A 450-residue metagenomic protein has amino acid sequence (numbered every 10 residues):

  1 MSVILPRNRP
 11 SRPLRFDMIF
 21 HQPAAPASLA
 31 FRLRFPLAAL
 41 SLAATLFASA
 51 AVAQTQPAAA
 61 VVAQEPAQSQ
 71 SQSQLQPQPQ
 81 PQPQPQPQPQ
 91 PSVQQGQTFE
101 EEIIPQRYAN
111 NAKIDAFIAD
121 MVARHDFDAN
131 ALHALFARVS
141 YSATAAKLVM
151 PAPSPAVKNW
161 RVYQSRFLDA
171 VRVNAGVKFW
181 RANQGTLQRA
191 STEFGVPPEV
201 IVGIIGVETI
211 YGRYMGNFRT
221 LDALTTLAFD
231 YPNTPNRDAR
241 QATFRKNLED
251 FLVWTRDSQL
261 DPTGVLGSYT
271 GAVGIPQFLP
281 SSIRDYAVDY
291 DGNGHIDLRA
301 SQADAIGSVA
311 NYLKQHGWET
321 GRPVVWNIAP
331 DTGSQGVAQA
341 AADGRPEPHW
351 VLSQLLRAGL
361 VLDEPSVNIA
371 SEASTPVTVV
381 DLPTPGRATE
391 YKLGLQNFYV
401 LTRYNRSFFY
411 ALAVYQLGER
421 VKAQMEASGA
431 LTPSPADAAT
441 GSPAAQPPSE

Functional and structural regions predicted by a protein language model:
M1-L33: N-terminal secretory signal peptides that target proteins for export/translocation
A30-S49: Bacterial N-terminal signal peptides
Q54-A182, Q188-S191: An acidic, Gly/Ser/Thr/Pro-rich helix-cap/linker signature
F127-F136, P197-G203, P262-G267, N293-I296 (+2 more regions): Surface-exposed patches in mature extracellular/periplasmic domains of secreted proteins
N130-A156, I205-T209, F218-T226, I328-Q335: Acidic helix-start/capping segments at beta-turn-to-alpha-helix junctions
A156-S308: Acidic/His-rich structured neighborhood in mature extracellular/periplasmic domains
D261-V377, P385-G386: Flexible, glycine-rich surface segments
I328-E450: C-terminal soluble interaction/assembly domains
